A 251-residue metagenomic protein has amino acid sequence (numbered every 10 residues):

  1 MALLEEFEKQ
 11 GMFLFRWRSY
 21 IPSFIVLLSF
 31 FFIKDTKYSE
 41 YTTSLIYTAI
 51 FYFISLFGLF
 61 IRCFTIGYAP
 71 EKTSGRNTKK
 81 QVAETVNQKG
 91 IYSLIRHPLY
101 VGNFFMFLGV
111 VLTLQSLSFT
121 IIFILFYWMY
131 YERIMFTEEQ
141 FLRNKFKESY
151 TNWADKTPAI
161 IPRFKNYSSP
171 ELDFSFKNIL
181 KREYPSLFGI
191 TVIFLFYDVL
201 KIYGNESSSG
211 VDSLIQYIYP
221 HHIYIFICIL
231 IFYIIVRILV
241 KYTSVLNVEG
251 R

Functional and structural regions predicted by a protein language model:
M1-K89, F105-R251: Membrane-anchoring alpha-helices and their flanking helix-loop junctions
N87-H97: Short, amphipathic, aromatic/basic-enriched membrane-interface segments that mark the entry/exit of transmembrane
I95-F107: Conserved SAM-binding loop
